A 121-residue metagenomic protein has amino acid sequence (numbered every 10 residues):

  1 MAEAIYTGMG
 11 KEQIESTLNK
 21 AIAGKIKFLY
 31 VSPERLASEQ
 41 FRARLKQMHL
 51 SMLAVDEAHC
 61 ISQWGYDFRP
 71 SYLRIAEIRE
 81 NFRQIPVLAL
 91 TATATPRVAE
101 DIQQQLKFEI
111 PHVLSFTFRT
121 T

Functional and structural regions predicted by a protein language model:
M1-M9, I110-F116: Conserved RecA-like helicase motor-core motifs
E3-A4, L29-V31, V87-A89: Short catalytic-loop micro-motif centered on adjacent basic/acidic residues
M9-M52, C60-Y66: Conserved helix/coil segment N-terminal to the catalytic DExD/H
K46-S115: Post-DEXD/H (motif II) to motif III coupling segment of the RecA-like Helicase ATP-binding lobe
F118-T121: Inter-lobe coupling/hinge region of RecA-like P-loop helicase motors
